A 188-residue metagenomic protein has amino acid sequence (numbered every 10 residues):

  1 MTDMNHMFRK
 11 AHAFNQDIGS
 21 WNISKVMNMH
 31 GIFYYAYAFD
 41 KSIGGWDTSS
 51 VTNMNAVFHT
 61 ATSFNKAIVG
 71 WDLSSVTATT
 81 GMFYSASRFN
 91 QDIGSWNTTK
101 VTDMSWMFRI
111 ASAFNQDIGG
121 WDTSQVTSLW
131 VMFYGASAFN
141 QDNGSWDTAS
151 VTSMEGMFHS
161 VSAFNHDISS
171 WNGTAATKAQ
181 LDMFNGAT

Functional and structural regions predicted by a protein language model:
M1-T188: Negatively charged
